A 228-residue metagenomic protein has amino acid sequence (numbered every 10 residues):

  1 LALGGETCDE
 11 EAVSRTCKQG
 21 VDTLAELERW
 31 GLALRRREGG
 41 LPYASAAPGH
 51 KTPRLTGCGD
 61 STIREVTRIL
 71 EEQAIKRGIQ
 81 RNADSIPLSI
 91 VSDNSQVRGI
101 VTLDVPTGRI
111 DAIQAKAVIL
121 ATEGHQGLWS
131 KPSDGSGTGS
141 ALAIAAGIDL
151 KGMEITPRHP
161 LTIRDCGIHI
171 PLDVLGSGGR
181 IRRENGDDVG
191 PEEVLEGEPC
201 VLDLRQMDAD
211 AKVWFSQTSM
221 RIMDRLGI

Functional and structural regions predicted by a protein language model:
L1-C17: Glycine-rich active-site loop/strand segments that organize a redox cofactor
V13, G20-T23, R29-L32, G139-G147: Hydrophobic or amphipathic alpha-helical targeting/insertion segments
E28-R109, Q114-K116, A121, I163-C166 (+2 more regions): Conserved redox-cofactor binding core of oxidoreductases
G39, I86-P87, E123-G124, I148 (+1 more regions): Short, ordered loop/turn segments at secondary-structure junctions
E65, D111, L128-S130, V189-E192 (+1 more regions): Short helix/loop capping segments that flank catalytic or ligand/cofactor-binding pockets
S89-V91, Q126-L128, R158-T162: Flexible loop/turn segments at secondary-structure boundaries
A112-S136: Catalytic-site beta-strand/loop segments enriched in glycine and acidic/polar residues
L142, I148-I228: An anion/pyrophosphate-binding glycine-rich loop and adjacent beta-alpha core in soluble alpha-beta enzymes
